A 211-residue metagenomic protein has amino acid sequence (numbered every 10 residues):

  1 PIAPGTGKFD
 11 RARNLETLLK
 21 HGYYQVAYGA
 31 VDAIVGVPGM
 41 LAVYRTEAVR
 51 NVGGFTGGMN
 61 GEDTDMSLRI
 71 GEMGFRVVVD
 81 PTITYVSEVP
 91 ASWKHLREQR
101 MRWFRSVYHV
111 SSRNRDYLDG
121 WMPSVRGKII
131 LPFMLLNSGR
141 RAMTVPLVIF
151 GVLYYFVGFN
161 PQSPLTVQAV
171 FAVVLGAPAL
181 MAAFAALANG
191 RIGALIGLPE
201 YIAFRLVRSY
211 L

Functional and structural regions predicted by a protein language model:
P1-G57, M101-F104, Y108, S112: Long helical/loop segments within the catalytic core of UDP-sugar-dependent glycosyltransferases, especially the large
N14, A91-H95, R102, G193 (+1 more regions): Transmembrane helical bundle of ABC transporter permease
M40, N60-D65: Conserved glycosyltransferase catalytic-site signature
T46-E47, T64, I83: Structural detector for helix-capping/boundary residues
G58, S67-V86: Catalytic donor-sugar/metal-binding loop of nucleotide-sugar-dependent glycosyltransferases
V79, V86-A91, H95-R97: Catalytic cores of eukaryotic secretory-pathway lumenal/extracellular enzymes that build and remodel glycoconjugates
H95-A142, M181: Active-site-adjacent helix/loop segment of glycosyltransferases that harbors family-specific signature motifs
F133-L211: Membrane-embedded multi-pass helical conduit in multi-pass membrane proteins, especially envelope-biosynthetic
